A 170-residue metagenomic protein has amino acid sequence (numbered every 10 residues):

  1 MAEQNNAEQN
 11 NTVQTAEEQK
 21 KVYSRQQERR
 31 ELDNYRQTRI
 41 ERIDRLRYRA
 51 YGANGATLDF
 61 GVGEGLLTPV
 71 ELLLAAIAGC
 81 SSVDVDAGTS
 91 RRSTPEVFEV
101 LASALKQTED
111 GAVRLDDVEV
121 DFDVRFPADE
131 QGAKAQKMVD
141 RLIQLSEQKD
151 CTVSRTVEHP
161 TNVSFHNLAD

Functional and structural regions predicted by a protein language model:
A2-A75, D86-D170: Extended beta-strand/beta-hairpin segments
I77-S81: Alpha-helical metal-binding/catalytic segments enriched in His/Glu/Asp
